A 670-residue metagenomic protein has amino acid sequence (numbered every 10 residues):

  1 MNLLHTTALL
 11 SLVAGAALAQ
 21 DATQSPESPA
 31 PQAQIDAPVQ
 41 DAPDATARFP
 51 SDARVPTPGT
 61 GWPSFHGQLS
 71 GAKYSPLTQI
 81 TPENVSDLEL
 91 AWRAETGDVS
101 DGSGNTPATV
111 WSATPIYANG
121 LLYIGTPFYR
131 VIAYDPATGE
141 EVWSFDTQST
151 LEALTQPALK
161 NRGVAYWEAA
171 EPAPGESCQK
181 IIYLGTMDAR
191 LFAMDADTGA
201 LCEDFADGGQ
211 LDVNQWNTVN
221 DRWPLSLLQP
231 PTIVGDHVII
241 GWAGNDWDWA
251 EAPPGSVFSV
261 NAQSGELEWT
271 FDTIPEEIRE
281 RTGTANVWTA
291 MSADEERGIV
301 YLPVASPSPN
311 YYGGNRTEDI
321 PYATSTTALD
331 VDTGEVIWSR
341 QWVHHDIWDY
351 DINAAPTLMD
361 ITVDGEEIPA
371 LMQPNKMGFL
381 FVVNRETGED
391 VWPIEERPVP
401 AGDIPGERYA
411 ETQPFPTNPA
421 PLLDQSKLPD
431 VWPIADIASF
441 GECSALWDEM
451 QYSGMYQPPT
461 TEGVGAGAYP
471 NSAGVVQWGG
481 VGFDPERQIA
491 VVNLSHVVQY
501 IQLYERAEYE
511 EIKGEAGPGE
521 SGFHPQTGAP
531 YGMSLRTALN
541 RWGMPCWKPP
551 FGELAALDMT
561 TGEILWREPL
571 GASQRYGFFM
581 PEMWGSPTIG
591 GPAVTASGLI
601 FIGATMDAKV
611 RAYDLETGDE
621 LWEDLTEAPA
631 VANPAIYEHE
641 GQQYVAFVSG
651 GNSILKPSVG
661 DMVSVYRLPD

Functional and structural regions predicted by a protein language model:
M1-A19: Gram-negative bacterial Sec-dependent N-terminal signal peptides
Q20-T78, E411-I437: N-terminal pre-domain segments of enzymes
G59, S70-A91, E95, V99-D101 (+3 more regions): Non-catalytic accessory segments flanking enzyme active sites
W62-H66, P107-R130, Q156-R190, W223-W249 (+10 more regions): Repeat-blade elements of multi-bladed beta-propeller folds
P63, L69-P76, D98-S103, I124 (+3 more regions): Short, solvent-exposed loop/turn elements at domain surfaces
H66-L69, T81, W92-D98, T126 (+7 more regions): Sec/Tat-exported extracytoplasmic proteins
S86-V99, V131-L154, E168-A173, L191-R222 (+9 more regions): Extracytoplasmic/lumenal domain signature
Q413, T417-Q499, A507-E508, E553-A556: Long, low-complexity segments enriched in small/aliphatic residues
